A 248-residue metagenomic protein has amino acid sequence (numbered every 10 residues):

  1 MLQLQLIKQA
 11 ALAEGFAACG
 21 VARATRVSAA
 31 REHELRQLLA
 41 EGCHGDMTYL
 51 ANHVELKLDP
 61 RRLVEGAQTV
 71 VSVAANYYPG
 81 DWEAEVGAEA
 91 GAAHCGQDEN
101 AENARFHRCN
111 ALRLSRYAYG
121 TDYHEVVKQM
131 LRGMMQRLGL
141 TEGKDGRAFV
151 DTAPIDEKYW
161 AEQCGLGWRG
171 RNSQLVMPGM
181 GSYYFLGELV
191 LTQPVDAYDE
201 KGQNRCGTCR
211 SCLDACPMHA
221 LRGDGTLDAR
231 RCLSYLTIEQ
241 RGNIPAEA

Functional and structural regions predicted by a protein language model:
M1-R205, Q240-A248: Auxiliary alpha/beta "docking" domains used to position bulky ligands
R26, S211-I244, A248: Iron-sulfur cluster-binding cysteine motifs and their immediate structural context in ferredoxin-like electron-transfer
